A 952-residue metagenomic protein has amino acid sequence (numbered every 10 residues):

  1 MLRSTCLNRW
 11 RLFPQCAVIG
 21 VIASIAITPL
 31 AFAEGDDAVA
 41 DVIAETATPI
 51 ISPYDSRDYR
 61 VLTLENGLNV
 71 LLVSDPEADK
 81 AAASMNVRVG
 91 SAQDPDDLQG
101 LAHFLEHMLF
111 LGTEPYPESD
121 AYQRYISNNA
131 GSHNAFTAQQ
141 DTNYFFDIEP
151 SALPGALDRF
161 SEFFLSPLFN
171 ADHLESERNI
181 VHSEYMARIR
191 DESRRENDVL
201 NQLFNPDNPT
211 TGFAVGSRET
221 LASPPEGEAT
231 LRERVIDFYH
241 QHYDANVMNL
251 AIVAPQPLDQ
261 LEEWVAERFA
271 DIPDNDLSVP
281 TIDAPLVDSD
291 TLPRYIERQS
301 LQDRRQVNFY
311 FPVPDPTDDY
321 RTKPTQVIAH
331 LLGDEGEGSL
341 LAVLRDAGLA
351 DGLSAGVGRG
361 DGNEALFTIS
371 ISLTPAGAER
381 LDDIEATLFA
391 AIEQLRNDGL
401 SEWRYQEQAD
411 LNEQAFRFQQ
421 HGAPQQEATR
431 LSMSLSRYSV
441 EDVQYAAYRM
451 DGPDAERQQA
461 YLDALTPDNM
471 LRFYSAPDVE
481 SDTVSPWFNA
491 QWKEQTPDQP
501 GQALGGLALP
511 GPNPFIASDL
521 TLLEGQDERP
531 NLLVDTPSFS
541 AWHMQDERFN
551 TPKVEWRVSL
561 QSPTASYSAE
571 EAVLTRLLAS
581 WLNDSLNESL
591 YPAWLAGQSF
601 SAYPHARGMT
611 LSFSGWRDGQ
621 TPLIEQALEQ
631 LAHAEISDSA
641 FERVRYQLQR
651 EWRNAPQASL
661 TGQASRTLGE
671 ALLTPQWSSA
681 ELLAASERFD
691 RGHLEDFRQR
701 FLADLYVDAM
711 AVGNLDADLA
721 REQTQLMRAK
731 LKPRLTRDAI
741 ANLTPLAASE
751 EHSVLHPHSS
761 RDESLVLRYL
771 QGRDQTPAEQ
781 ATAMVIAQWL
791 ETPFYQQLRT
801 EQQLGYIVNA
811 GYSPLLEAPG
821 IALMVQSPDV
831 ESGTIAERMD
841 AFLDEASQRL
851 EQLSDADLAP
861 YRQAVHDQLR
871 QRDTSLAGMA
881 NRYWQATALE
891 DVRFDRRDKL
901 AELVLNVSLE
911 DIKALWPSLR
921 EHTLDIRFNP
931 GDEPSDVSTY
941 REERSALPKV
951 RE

Functional and structural regions predicted by a protein language model:
M1-R11: N-terminal secretory signal peptides that target proteins for export/translocation
C16-T28: Bacterial N-terminal signal peptides
A31-G35, A40, A44: Boundary at the C-terminal end of the N-terminal hydrophobic targeting segment
S52-S84: Mature N-terminal segment immediately following signal peptide/propeptide cleavage in secreted/periplasmic
V73, A78-D94, L101-A102, S119-F163 (+12 more regions): M16 family metallopeptidases and their MPP-like homologs
R178, H182-Y185, D191-V247, V253-V265 (+4 more regions): Hydrophobic, small-residue-rich alpha-helical packing segments that form membrane-like cores
M186, S278-E337, Q425-E441, A446 (+4 more regions): His/Glu-based metal-binding/catalytic segments typifying zinc-dependent metallopeptidases
R234-E267, R691-M727: Non-catalytic, conformational "gating/processing" segments within enzyme and secreted inhibitor domains
